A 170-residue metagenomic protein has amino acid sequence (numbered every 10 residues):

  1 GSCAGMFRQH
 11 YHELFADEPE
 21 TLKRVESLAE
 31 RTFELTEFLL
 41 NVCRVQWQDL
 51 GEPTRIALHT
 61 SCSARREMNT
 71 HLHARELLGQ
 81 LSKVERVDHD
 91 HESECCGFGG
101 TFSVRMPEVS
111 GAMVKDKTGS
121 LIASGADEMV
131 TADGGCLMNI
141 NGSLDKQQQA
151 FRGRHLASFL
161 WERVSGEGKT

Functional and structural regions predicted by a protein language model:
G1-T170: Iron-sulfur cluster-binding electron-transfer modules in prokaryotic oxidoreductases
